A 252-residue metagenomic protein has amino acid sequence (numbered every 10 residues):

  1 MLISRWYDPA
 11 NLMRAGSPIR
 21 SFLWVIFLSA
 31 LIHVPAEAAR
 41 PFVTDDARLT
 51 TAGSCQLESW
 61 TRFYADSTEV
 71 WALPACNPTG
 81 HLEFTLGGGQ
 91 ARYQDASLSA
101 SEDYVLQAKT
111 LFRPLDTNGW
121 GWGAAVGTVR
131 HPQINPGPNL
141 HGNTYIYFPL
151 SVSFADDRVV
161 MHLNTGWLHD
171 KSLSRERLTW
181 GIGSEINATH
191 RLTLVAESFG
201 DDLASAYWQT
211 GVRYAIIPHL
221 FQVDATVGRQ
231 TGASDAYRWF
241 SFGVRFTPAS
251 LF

Functional and structural regions predicted by a protein language model:
M1-P18: N-terminal secretory signal peptides that target proteins for export/translocation
L2, V25-L28, G89: Charged interaction patches that mediate protein-protein contacts
Y7, H33-A36: Intrinsic disorder/low-complexity segments in short proteins, especially the signal peptide and propeptide regions
S21-H33: Bacterial N-terminal signal peptides
E37-F252: Transmembrane beta-barrel domains of Gram-negative outer membranes and organellar outer membranes
